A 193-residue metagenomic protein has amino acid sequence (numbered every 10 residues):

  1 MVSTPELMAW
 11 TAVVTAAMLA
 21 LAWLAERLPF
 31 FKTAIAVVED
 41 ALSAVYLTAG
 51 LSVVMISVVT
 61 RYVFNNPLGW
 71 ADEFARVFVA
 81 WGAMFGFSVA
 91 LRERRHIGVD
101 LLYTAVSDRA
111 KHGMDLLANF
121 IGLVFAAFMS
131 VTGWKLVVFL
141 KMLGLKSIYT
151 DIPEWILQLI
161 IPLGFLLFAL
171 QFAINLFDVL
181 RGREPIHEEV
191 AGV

Functional and structural regions predicted by a protein language model:
M1-V193: Alpha-helical transmembrane segments and membrane-interface helix-loop junctions in multi-pass membrane proteins
